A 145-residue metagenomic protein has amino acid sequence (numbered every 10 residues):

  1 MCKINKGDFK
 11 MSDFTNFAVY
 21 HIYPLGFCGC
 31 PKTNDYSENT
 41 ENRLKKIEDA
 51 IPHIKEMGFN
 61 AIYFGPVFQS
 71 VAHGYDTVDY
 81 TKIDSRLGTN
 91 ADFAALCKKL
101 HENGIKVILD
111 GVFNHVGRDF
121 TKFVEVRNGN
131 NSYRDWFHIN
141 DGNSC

Functional and structural regions predicted by a protein language model:
M1-K10: Short, Lys/Arg-enriched N-terminal segments with co-localized hydrophobic residues within the first ~10-30 amino acids
F9-A18, Y23-N60, V67-A94, K98-C145: Substrate-binding/active-site clefts of carbohydrate-active enzymes
